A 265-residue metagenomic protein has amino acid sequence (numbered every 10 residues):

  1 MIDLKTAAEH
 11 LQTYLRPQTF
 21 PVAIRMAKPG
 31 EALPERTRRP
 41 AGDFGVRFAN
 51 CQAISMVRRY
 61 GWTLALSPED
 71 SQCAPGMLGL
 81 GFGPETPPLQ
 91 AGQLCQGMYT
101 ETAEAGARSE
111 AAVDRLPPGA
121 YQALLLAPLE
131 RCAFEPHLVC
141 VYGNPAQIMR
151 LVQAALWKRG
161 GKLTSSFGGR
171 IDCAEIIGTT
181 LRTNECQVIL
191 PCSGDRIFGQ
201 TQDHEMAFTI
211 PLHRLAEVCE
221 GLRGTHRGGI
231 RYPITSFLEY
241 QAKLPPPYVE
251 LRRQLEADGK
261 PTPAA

Functional and structural regions predicted by a protein language model:
L4-A265: Acidic, serine/proline-rich low-complexity intrinsically disordered regions
